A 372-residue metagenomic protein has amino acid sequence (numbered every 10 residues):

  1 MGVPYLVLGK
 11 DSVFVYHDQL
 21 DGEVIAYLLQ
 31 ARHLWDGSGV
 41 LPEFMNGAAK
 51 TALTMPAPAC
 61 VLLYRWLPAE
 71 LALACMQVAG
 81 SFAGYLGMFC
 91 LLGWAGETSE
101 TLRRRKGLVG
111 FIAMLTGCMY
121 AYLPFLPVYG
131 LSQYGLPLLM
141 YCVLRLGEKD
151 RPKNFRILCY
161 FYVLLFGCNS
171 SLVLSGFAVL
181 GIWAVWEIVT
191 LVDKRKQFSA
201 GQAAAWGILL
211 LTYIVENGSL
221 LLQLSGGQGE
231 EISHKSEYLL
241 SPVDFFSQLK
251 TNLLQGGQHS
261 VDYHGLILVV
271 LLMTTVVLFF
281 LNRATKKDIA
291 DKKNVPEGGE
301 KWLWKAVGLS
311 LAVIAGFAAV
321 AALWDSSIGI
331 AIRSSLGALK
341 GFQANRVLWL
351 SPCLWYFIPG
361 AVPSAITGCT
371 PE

Functional and structural regions predicted by a protein language model:
M1-M88, C118, Y129-S132: Membrane-interface coil-to-helix junctions
G2-E43, G201-S247: Aromatic-rich transmembrane-lumenal/periplasmic boundary elements in polytopic membrane proteins
Q30, F82-A95, R104-G147, R151-T190 (+1 more regions): Membrane-embedded helix bundles of polyisoprenyl
L62, Y122-L131, N294-L303, A315-F357 (+1 more regions): Membrane-helix boundary/interfacial segments in multi-pass membrane proteins
A95-R104, R145-I157, V185-A200, R283-N294 (+1 more regions): Membrane-interface junctions at the ends of membrane-embedded or membrane-associated helices
K194-L221, L266, W304-A315: Hydrophobic alpha-helical membrane-interfacial segments at the cytosolic entry of transmembrane helices
K194-S199, V276-G329: Membrane-interface helix-loop-helix junctions at transmembrane boundaries of multi-pass membrane enzymes, predominantly
L211-I289, A344-N345, W349: Periplasmic/ER-lumenal interhelical loops and adjacent helix-loop junctions in multi-pass membrane proteins
